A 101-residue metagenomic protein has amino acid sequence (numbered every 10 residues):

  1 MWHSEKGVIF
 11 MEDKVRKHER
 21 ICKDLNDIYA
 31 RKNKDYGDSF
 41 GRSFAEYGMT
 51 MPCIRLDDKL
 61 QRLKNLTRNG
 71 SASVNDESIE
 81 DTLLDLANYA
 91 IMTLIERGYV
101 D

Functional and structural regions predicted by a protein language model:
M1-D101: Intrinsically disordered, low-complexity regulatory regions that flank transcription factor DNA-binding cores
